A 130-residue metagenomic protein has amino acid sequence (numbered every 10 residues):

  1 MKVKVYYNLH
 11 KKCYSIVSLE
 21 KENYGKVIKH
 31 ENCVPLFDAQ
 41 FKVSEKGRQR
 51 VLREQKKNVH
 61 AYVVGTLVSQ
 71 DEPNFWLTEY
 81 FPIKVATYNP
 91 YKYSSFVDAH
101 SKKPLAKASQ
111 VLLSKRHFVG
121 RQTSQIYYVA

Functional and structural regions predicted by a protein language model:
M1, Y128-A130: Short intrinsically disordered terminal tails
M1-N8: Structural detector for short beta-strands of small beta-barrel domains
N8-S15: A short, compositionally biased
S15-R121: Acidic, low-complexity, intrinsically disordered interaction modules
S124-Q125: Short alpha-helical interface segments
